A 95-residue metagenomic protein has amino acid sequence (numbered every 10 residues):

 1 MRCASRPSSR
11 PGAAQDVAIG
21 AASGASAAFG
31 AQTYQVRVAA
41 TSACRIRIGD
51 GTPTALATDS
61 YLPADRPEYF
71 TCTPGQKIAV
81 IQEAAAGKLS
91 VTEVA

Functional and structural regions predicted by a protein language model:
M1-V17, T92-A95: Short, intrinsically disordered N-terminal pre-domain segments
P11-Q32: Surface-exposed ligand/attachment interfaces on beta-rich extracellular proteins
A18-G20, G30, A39, G49 (+4 more regions): A structural detector for beta-sheet-dominated domains
Y34-V36, S42-C44, G87-L89: Short beta-strand/loop motifs in extracellular/secreted proteins, especially within beta-sandwich accessory domains
V36, T71-G87: Noncatalytic modules at the cell exterior or secretory-pathway interfaces, chiefly beta-strand-rich lectin/adhesion
A39-T58: Short, surface-exposed beta-strand/strand-loop-strand elements in extracellular ectodomains
D50-T52, A84, A95: Solvent-exposed strand-loop boundary residues in beta-sheet-rich modules
T52-P74: Glycine-rich strand-loop-strand elements at beta-sheet edges
